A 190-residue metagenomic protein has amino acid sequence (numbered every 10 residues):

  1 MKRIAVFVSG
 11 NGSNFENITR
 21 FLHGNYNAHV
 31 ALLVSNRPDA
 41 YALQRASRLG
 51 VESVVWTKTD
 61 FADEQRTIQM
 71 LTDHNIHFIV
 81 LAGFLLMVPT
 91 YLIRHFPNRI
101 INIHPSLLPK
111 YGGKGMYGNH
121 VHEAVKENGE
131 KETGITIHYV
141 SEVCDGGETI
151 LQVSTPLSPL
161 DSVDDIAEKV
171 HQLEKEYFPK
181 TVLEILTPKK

Functional and structural regions predicted by a protein language model:
M1-K190: One-carbon transfer enzymes
